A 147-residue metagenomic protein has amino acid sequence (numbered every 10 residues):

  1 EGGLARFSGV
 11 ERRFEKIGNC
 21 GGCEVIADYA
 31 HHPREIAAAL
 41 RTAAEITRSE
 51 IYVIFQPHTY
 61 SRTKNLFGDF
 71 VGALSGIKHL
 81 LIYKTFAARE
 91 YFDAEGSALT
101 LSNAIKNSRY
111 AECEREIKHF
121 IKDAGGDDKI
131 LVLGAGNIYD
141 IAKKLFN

Functional and structural regions predicted by a protein language model:
E1-H79: Nucleotide phosphate-binding/pyrophosphate-handling subdomain across enzymes that bind or process nucleotide phosphates
I26-A27, A111, L133: Thr-Gly-centered strand-to-loop micro-motif
I54, Y83, V132-L133: Short hydrophobic segments within beta-strands
P57-Y60, F86-A88, A135-I138: Short glycine-rich anion-binding loops that position phosphate/pyrophosphate groups of nucleotides and phosphorylated
T63-N65, Y91-D93, D140-K144: Short glycine-/acidic-enriched loop or helix-start segments at secondary-structure transitions that form or flank
F70-D128: C-terminal helical cap/extension that packs against the catalytic core of soluble nucleotide-cofactor enzymes
E116-N147: A glycine-rich beta-strand to alpha-helix segment that forms a phosphate/ribose-binding loop at ligand/cofactor sites
